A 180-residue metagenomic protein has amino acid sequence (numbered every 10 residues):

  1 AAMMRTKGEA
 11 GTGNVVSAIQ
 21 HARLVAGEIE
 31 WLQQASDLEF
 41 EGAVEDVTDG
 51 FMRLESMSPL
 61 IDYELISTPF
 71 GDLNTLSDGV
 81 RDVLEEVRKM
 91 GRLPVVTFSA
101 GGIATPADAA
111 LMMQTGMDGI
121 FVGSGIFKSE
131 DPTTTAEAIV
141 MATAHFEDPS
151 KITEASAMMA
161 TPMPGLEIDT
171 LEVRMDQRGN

Functional and structural regions predicted by a protein language model:
A1, G8, S67, L93-T105 (+1 more regions): Active-site mouth loops of central-metabolism enzymes
A1-P94: Conserved anion-binding
A2-V16, G102, T115-T135, G179: Glycine-rich phosphate-binding active-site loops on the catalytic face of alpha/beta enzymes
K7-G11, D37, I66, V96 (+3 more regions): Active-site beta-loop-alpha junctions enriched in small/polar residues
G13-I29, K128-K151, M163-E167: C-terminal helical cap(s) of enzyme catalytic domains, especially alpha/beta-barrels
A18, T97, M112, G123 (+1 more regions): Conserved, mostly hydrophobic/aromatic
D37-E41, I152-N180: A short, charged, Gly/Pro-tolerant segment at domain boundaries
D82-E86, A104-M113: A short, acidic, amphipathic alpha-helical segment used as a generic capping/interface helix at domain edges
